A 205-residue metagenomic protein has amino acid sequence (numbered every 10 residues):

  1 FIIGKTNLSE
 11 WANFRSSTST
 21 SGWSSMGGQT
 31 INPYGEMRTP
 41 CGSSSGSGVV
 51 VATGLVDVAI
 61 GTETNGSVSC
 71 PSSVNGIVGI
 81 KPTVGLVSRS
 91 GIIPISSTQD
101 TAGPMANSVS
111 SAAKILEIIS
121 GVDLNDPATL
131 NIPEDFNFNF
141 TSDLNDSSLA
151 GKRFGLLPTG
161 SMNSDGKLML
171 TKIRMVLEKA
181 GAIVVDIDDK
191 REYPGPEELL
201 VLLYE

Functional and structural regions predicted by a protein language model:
F1-A102, P127-L130, L157: Short glycine/serine-rich loop/turn segments
F1-I2, L55-V58, S108, K152 (+1 more regions): Loop/turn elements at helix/coil->beta-strand transitions in domains of secreted/extracellular proteins
P40, M105, V109, N163-K167: Solvent-exposed, acidic/flexible segments
I80, M105-I119: Active-site-proximal alpha-helical segments within enzyme catalytic domains
G85, A113-E117, M175: Generic alpha-helical structural context detector
Q99-A106, S142, L199: A short glycine-threonine-serine/GTX helix/turn-capping micro-motif
I118-E205: Amidase signature
